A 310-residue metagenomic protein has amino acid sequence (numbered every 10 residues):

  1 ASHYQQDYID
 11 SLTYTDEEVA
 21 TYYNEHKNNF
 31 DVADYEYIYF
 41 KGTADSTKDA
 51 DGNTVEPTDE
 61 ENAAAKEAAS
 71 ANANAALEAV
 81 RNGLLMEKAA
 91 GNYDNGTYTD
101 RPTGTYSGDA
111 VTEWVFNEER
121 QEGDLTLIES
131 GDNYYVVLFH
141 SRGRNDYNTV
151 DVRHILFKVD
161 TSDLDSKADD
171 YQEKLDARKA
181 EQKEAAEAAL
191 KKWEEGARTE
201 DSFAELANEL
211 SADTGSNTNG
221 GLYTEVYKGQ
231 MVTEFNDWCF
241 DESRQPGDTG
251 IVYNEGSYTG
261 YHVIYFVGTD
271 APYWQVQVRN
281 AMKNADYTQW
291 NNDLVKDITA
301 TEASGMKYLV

Functional and structural regions predicted by a protein language model:
A1-A64, Y106-E184, N208, K228-V310: PPIase-associated folding chaperone regions across multiple families
A64, A68-A71, E181, S202: An amphipathic alpha-helix/helix-turn recognition signal
A71-T112, D146-Y147, A188-T233, G268: Peptidyl-prolyl cis-trans isomerase
